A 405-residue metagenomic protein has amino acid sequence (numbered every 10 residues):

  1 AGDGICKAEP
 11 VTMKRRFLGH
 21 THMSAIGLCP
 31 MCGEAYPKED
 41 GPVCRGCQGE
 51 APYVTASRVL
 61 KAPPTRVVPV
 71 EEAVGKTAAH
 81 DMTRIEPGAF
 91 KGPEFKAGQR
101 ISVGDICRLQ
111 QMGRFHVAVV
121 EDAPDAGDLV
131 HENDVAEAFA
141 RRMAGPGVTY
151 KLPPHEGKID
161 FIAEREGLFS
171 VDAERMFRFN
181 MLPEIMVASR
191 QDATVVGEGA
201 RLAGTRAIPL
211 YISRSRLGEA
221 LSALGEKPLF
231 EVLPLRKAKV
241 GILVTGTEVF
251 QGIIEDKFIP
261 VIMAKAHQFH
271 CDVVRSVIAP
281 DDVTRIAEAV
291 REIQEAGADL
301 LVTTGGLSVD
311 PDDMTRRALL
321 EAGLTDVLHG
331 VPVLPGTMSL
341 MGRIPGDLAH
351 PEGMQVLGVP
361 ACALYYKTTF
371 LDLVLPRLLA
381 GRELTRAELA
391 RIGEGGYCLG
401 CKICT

Functional and structural regions predicted by a protein language model:
G2-A25: A broadly conserved sequence feature marking short terminus-proximal activation segments in nucleic acid-centric
I26, G41: Residues immediately within or flanking Cys/His clusters that coordinate Zn2+ in small zinc-binding modules
C29-C32, C44-C47: Short cysteine-rich clusters marking metal-coordination/redox-active sites
C47-S57: Short Cys/His-rich micro-motifs in 6-15 aa windows
T55-G92: Charged, compositionally biased N-terminal leader segments and the immediate start of the first structured element
A123-L235: Extended, charged alpha/beta regions that create polyanion-binding interfaces
K227-D281: Glycine-rich phosphate/diphosphate-binding loop of Rossmann-like nucleotide-binding domains
T247, V274-T405: Short glycine/threonine-rich loop/turn motifs
